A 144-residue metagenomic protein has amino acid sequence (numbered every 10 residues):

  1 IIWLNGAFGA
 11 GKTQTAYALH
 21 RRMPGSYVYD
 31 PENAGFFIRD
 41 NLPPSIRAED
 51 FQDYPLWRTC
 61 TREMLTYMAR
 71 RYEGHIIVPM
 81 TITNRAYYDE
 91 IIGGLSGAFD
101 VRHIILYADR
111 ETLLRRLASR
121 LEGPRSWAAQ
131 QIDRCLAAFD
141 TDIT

Functional and structural regions predicted by a protein language model:
L4: Hydrophobic anchor at the beta1->P-loop junction of P-loop NTPases
A7: P-loop (Walker A) phosphate-binding loop of NTP-binding proteins
A10: ATP-binding Walker
T13: Walker A/P-loop
A16-E63: Conserved substrate/cofactor phosphate-moiety recognition/catalytic segment in nucleotide-dependent phosphotransferases
Q52-L106: Glycine-rich phosphate-binding loop used to anchor ATP phosphates in small-molecule kinases, encompassing both
R110-L117: Switch/connector loops and helix/strand junctions flanking conserved nucleotide-binding motifs in nucleotide-processing
S119-T144: Small-molecule kinase domains that catalyze NTP-dependent phosphoryl transfer to phosphate-bearing small molecules
